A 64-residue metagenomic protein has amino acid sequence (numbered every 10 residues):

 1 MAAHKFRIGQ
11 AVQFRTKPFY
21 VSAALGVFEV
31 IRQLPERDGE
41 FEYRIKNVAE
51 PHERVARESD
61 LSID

Functional and structural regions predicted by a protein language model:
K5, A11, T16-D64: Basic/aromatic-rich interaction segments and small domains that mediate binding to polyanionic partners
